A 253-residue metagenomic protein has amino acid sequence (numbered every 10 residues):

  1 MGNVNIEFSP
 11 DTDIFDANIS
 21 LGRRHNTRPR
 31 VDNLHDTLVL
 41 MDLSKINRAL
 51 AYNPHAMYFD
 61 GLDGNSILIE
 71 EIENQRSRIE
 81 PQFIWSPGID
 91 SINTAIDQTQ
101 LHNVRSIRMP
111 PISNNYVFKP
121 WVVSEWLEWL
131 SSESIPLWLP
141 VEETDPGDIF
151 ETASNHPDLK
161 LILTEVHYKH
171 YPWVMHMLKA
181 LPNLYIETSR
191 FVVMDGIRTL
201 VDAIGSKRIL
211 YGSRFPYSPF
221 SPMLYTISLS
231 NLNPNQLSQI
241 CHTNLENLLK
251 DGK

Functional and structural regions predicted by a protein language model:
M1-A17, V31-R48, S221-K253: Mid-to-C-terminal alpha-helical segments outside catalytic/metal-binding sites
P10-D13, S44-L50, Q75-Q82, H102-R105 (+4 more regions): Short, well-ordered coil/turn segments that N-cap beta-strands
D13, N18-R24, P140, E165: Histidine-centered divalent metal-coordination motifs
N18, M41, L68, T99 (+6 more regions): Conserved, mostly hydrophobic/aromatic
I19-S20, R24, H35-F59, I79-I84 (+1 more regions): Divalent metal-dependent hydrolysis catalytic cores, especially in the metallo-beta-lactamase
H25-D32, A56-D63, S86-N93, N114-K119 (+2 more regions): Acidic-and-aromatic substrate-binding clefts and catalytic sites of carbohydrate-active enzymes
R48, L62-P136: Active-site gating/metal-coordination segments in enzymes
K119-L210: Catalytic pocket-lining loop regions of alpha/beta-barrel enzymes, especially the amidohydrolase/enolase/GH5 lineages
